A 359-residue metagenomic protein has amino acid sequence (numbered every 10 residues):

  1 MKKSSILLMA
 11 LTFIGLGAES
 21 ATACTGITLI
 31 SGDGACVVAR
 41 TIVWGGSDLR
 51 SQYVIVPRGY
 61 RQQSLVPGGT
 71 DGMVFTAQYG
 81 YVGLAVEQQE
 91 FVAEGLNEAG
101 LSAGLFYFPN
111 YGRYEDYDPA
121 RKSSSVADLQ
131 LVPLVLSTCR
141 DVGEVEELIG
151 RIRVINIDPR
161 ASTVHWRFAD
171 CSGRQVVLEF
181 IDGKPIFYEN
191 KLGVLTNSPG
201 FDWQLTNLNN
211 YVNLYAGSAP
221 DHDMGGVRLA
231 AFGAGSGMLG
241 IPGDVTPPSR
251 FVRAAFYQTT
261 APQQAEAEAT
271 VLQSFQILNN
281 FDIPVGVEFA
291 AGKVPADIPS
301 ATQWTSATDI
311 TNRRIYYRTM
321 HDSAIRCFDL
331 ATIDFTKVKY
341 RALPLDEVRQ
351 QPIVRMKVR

Functional and structural regions predicted by a protein language model:
M1-L7: Bacterial N-terminal signal peptides that target proteins for export
L8-G17: Bacterial N-terminal signal peptides
T22-V37, G45, S51, L148 (+4 more regions): C-terminus-biased signal that marks the final domain/tail of proteins
A23-A120, R160, R359: A contiguous strand-loop segment
V37-A39, S102-L105, R167-A169, V177 (+1 more regions): Structural recognition of the beta-strand scaffold that forms the well-ordered cores of secreted hydrolase catalytic
V54-G69, G112-I152, K339-R349: Compact, glycine/acidic-enriched structural inserts
V142, E146-F180: Aromatic- and glycine-enriched pocket-lining scaffold segments that form the walls of small-molecule binding clefts
F180-K184, E189-L192, G200-F201: Aromatic/basic-lined ligand-recognition segments that form π-stacking hydrophobic pockets flanked by Lys/Arg to engage
